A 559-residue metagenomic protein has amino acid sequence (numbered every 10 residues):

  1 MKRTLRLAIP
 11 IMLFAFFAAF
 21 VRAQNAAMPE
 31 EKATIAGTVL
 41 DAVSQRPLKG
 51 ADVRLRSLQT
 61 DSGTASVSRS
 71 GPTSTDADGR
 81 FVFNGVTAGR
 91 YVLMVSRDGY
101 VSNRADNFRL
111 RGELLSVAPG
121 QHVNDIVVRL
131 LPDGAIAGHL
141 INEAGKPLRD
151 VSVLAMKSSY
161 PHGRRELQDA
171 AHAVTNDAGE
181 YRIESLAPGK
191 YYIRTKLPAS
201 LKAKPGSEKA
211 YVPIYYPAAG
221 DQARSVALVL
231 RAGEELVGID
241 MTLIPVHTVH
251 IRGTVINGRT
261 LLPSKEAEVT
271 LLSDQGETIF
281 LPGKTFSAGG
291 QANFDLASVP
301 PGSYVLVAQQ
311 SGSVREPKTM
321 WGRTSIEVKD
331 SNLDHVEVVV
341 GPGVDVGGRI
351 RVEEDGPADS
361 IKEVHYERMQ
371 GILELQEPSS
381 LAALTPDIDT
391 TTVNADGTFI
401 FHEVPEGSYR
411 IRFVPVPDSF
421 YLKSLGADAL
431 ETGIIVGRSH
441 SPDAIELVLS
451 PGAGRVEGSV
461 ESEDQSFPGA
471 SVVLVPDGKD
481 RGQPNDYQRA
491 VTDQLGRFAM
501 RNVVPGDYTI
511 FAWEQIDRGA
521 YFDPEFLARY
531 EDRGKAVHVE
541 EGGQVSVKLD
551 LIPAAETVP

Functional and structural regions predicted by a protein language model:
K2-L7, M12-P559: Long luminal/extracellular ectodomains of secretory-pathway precursor proteins
